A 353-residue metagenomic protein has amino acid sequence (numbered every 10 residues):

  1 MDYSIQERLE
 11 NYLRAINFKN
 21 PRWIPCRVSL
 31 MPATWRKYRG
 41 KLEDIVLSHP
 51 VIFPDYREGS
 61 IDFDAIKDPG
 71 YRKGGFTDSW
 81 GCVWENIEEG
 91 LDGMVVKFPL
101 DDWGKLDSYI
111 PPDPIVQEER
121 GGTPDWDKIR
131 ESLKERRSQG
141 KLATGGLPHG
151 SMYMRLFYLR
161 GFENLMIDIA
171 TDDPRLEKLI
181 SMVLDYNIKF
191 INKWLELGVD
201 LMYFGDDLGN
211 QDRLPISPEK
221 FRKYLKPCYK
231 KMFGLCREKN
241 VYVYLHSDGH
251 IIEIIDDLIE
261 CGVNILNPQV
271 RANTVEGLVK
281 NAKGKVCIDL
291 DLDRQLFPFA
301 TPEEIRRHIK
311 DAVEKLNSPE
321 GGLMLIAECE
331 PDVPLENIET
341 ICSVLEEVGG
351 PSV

Functional and structural regions predicted by a protein language model:
M1-R36, N86, I110-V353: Active-site loop segments of alpha/beta catalytic cores
I5, K41-L47, L106-Y109: Generic hydrophobic, helix-prone segments enriched in Leu/Val/Ile
C26, V51-E58, T77-E85: Secondary-structure transition motif
W35-P69: Segments that shape or occlude catalytic/ligand-binding pockets
G40-D44, Y71-F76, E304-H308: Short, surface-exposed amphipathic charged segments that create phosphate/polyanion-binding patches used for binding
I66-E118, S138-L142: A contiguous, low-structure linker/loop signature
